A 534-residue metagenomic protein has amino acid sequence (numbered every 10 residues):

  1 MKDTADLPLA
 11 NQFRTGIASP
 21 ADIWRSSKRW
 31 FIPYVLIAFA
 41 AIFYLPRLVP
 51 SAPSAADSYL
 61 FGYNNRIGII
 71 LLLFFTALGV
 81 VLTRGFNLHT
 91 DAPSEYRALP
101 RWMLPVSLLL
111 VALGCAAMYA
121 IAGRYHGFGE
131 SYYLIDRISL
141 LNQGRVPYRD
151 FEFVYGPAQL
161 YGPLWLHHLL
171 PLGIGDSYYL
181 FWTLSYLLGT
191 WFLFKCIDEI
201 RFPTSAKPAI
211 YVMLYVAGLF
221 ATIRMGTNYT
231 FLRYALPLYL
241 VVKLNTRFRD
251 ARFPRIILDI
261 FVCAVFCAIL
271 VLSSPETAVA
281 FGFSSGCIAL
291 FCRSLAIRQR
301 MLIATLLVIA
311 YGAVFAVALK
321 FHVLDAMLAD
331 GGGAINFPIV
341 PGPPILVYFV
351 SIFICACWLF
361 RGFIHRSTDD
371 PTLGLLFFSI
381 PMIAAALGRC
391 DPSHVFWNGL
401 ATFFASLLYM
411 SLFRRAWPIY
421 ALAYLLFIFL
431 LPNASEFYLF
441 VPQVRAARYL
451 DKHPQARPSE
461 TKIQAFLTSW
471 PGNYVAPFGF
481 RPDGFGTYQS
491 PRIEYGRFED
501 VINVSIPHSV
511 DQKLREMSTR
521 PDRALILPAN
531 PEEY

Functional and structural regions predicted by a protein language model:
M1-K2, D6-F39, G62-M118: Start-transfer (signal-anchor) and selected internal transmembrane alpha helices of multi-pass inner/ER membrane
I23, K28, I257-F261, G286 (+3 more regions): Signature aromatic-anchored transmembrane alpha helix within multi-pass, membrane-resident enzymes that catalyze glycan
I42-R47, G114-L160, L172-L184, L219-Y229 (+4 more regions): Transmembrane catalytic cores of multi-pass membrane glycosyltransferases and polysaccharide-assembly enzymes
S51, A55-F74, G156, F181-W182 (+3 more regions): Membrane-interface micro-motifs in multi-pass membrane enzymes
N64-L71, L236-Y239, V279-A280, G388-A421: Hydrophobic/aromatic-rich transmembrane helices and adjacent perimembrane loops
F153-V154, Q455-Y534: Short periplasmic/luminal acceptor-recognition loop of GT-C membrane glycosyltransferases, typified by
L180-P203, L236: Transmembrane-helix motifs of polytopic, lipid-linked glycan transferases
P208-V212, P237-A268, I297-L306, D369-F378 (+1 more regions): Short hydrophobic alpha-helices at membrane interfaces in multi-pass membrane enzymes
